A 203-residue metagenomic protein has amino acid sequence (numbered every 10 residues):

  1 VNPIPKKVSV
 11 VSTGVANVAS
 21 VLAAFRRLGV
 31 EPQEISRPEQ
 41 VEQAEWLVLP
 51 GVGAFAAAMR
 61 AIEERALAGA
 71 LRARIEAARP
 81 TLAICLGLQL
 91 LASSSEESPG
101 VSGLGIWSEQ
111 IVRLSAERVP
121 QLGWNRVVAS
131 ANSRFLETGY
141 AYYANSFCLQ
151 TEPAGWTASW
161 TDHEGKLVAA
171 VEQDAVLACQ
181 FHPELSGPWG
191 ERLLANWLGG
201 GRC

Functional and structural regions predicted by a protein language model:
V8-V30, P183-E184: N-terminal beta1-alpha1 ligand-phosphate binding loop
V15, G51-G53: Short glycine-/small-residue-rich Rossmann-like dinucleotide-binding loops
E31, W46, P80-L82, Y140: Structural signature of beta-strand start/N-cap positions in the alpha/beta core of ABC transporter nucleotide-binding
P32-Q43: Short acidic low-complexity segments
V41-G51: Short acidic/histidine-rich motifs immediately flanking catalytic phosphotransfer sites in two-component signaling
G53-L122: Cysteine-nucleophile active-site neighborhood
S93-G165: Pocket-forming structural segment of enzyme catalytic cores
E152-P153, D162-R202: A glycine-centered loop/beta-turn motif at secondary-structure junctions
